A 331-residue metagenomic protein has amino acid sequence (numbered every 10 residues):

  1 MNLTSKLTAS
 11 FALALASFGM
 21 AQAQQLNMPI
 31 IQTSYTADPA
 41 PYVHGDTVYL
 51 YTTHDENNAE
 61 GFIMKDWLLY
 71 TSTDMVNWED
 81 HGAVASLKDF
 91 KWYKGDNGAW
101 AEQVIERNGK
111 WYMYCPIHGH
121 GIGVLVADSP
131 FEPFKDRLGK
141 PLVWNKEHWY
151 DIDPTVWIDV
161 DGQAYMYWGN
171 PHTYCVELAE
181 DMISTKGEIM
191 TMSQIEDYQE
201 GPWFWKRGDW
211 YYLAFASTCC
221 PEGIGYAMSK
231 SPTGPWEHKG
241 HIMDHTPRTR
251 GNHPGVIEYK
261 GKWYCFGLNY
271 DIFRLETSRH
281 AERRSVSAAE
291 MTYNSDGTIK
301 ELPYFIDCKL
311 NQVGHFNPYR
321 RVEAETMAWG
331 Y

Functional and structural regions predicted by a protein language model:
M1-L7: Positively charged n-region of N-terminal signal peptides that target proteins for export
K6, A21-Q24: Intrinsically disordered, low-complexity regions enriched in polar/acidic and amide residues
T8-F18: Bacterial N-terminal signal peptides
A23-Y331: Carbohydrate-active catalytic/glycan-binding domains of CAZyme proteins, especially the secreted or lumenal ectodomains
